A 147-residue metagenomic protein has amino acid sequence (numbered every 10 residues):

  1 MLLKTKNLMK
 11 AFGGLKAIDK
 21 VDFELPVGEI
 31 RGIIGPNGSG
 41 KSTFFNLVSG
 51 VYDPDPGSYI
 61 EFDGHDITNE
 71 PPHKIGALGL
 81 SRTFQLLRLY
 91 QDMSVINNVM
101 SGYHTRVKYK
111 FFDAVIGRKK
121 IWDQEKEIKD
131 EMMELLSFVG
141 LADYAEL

Functional and structural regions predicted by a protein language model:
M1-L147: Glycine-rich phosphate-binding loops of nucleotide-dependent enzymes
